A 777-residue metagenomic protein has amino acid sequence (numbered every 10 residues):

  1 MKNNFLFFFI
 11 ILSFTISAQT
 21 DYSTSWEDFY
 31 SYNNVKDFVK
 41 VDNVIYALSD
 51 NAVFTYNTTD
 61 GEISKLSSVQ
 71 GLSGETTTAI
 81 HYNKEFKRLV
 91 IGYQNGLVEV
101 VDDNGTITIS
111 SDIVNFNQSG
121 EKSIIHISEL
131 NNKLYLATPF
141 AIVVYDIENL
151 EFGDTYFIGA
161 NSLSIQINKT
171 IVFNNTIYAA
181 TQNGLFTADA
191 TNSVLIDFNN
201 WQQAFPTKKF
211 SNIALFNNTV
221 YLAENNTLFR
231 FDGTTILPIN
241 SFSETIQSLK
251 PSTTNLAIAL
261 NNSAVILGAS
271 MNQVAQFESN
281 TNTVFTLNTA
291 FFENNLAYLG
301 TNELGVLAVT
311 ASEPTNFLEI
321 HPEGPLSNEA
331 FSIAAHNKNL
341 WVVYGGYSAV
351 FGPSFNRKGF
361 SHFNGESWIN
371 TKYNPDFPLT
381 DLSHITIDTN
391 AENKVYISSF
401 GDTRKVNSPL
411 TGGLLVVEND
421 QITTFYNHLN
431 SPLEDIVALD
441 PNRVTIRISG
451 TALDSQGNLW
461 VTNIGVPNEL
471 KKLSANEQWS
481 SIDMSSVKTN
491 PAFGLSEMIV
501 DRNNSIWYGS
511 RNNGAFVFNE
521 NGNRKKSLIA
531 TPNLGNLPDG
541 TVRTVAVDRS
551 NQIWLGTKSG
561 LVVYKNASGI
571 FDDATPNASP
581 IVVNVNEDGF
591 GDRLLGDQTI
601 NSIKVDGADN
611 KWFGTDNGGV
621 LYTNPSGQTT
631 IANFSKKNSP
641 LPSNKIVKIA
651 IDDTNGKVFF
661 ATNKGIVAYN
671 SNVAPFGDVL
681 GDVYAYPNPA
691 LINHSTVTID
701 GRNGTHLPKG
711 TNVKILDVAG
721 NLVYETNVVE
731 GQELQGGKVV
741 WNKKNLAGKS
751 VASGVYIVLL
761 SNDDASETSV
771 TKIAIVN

Functional and structural regions predicted by a protein language model:
T20-V41, S67-E85, S110-L130, D154-F173 (+12 more regions): Short coil-to-beta transitions that initiate beta-strands within beta-rich domains
V44-A47, R88-I91, K133-L136, T176-A179 (+10 more regions): Conserved beta-propeller blade signature
F54, G96-L97, A141-V143, G184-F186 (+10 more regions): Short glycine/acidic-enriched loop and turn motifs that connect beta-strands
L72, V723-V751, D763-A765: Glycine-centered tight-turn motifs at strand-turn-strand junctions
D103-T106, E148-L150, A190-V194, E366-W368 (+6 more regions): Short loop/turn segments immediately following beta-strands, especially the blade-tip and inter-blade linker loops
D678-I715, T726, K738-W741: Glycine-centered coil/turn sites that cap beta-strands in beta-rich domains
N712-V723, Y756: Short, glycine-anchored, charge-dense loop/turn motifs used at functional sites
V755-N777: C-terminal tail/sorting-segment detector
